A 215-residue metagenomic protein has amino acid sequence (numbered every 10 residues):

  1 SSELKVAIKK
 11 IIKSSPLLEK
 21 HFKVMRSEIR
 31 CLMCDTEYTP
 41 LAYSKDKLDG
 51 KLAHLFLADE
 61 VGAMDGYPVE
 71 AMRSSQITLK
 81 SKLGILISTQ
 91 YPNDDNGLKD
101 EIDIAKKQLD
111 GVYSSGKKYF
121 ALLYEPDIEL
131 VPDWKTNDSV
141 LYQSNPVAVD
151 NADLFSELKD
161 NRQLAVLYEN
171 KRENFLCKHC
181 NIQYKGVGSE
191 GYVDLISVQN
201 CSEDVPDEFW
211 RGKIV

Functional and structural regions predicted by a protein language model:
E3-H54: Inter-Walker segment of RecA-like/P-loop motor cores
S15, V24, L41-A42, E70 (+2 more regions): Residue-level detector of functional hotspots within protein domains
D46, M64, N93: Glycine-rich nucleotide phosphate-binding loop and flanking beta-alpha elements of Rossmann-like dinucleotide-binding
L55-L57, I85: Structural motif
D59-A63: Walker B catalytic acidic pair
Y67, R73-V215: Non-catalytic, compositionally simple segments
